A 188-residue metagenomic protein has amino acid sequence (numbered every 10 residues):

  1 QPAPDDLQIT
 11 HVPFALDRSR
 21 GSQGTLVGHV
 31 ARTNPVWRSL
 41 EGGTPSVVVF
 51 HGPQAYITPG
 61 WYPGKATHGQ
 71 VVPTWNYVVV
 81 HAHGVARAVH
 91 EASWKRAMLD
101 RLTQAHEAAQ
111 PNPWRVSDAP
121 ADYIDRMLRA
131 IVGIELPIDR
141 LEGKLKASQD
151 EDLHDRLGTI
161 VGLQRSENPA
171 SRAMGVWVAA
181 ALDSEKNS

Functional and structural regions predicted by a protein language model:
Q1-S188: Binding-site signature for planar aromatic cofactors or substrates
